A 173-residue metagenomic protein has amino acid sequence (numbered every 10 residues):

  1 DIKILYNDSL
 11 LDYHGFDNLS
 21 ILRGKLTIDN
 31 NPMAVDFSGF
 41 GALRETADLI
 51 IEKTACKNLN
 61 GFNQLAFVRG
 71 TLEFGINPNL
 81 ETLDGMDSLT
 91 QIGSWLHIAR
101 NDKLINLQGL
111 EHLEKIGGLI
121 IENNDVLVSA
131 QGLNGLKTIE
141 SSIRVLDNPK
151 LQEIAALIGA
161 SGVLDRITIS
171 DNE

Functional and structural regions predicted by a protein language model:
D1-L10, G15-V35, G39, E45-K57 (+6 more regions): Concave beta-strand-loop units of leucine-rich repeat
